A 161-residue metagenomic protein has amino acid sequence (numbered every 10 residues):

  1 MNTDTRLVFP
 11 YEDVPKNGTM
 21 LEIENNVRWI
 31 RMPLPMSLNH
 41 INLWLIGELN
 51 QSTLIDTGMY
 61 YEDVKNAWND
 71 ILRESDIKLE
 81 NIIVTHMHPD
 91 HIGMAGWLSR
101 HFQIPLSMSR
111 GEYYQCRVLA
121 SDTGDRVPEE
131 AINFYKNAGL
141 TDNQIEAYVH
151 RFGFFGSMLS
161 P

Functional and structural regions predicted by a protein language model:
M1-V27: N-terminal amphipathic/basic leader segments beginning at the initiator methionine
N2, I23-R31, R151-S160: Short Pro/Gly-enriched beta-strand edge/turn motifs at strand-loop
T3-D4, S52-L54, L79-N81: A short, structure-level motif marking secondary-structure boundaries and short turns
V8, G58, V84-T85: A generic secondary-structure micro-motif detector that highlights 1-2 residue hydrophobic/ambivalent hotspots embedded
E12, P35, Y61, M87-H88: Charged, low-complexity surface patches
N17-S75: Conserved beta-strand hairpin/beta-sheet module of binuclear metal-dependent hydrolase folds, prominently
D63-V64, N69-P161: Active-site HxH/HxHxD metal-binding segment of metal-dependent hydrolases
